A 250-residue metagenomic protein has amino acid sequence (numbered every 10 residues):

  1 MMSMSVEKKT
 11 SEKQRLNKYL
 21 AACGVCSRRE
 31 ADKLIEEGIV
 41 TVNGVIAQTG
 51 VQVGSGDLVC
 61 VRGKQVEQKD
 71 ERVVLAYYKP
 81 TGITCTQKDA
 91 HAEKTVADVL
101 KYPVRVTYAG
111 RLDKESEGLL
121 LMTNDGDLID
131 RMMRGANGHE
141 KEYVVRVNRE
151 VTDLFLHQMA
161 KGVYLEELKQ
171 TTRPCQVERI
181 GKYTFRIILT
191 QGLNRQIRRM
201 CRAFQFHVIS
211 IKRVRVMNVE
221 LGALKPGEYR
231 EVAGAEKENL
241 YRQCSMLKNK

Functional and structural regions predicted by a protein language model:
M2-K250: Basic, flexible Lys/Arg- and Gly-enriched helix-loop patches that mediate nucleic-acid binding at interfaces with rRNA
